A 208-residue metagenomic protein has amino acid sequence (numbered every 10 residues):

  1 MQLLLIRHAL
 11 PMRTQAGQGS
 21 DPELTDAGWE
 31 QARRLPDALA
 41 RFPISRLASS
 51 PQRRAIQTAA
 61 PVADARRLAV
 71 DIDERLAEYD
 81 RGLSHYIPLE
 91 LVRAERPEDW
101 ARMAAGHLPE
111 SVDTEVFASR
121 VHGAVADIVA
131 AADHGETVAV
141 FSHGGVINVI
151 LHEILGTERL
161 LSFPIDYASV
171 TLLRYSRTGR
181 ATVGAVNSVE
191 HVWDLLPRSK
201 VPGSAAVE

Functional and structural regions predicted by a protein language model:
Q2-I72: Active-site-proximal alpha-helix that buttresses catalytic centers in soluble enzyme cores
L3, E136-S142: Generic beta-sheet signal
P11, V146-I147: Short active-site segment of divalent metal-dependent hydrolases/proteases that encodes the spacing between
R33-A40, A118, H122-A130, L151: Generic structural signal for well-ordered alpha-helical scaffold segments
S49-S50, S119, F141-S142: Short beta-strand scaffold positions
P61, V149-E153: Active-site signature of alpha/beta-hydrolase-fold catalytic machinery across serine- and Asp/Cys-nucleophile hydrolases
A65-G123, E208: Phosphate-handling substructures
L68-I72, E78-E90, A130, H134-E136 (+1 more regions): Acidic, low-complexity terminal tails and accessory targeting/binding regions of phosphate-metabolizing enzymes
